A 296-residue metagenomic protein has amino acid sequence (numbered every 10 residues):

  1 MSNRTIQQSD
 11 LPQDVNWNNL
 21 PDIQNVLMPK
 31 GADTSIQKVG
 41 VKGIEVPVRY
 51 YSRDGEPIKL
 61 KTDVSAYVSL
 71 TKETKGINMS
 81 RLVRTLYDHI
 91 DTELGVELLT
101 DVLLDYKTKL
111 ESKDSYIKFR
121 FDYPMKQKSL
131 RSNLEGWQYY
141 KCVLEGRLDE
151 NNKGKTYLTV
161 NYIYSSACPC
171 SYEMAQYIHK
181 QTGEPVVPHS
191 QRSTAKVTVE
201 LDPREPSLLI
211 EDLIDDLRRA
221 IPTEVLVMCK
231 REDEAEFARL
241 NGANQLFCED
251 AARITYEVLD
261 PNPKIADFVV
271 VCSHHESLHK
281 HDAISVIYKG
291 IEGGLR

Functional and structural regions predicted by a protein language model:
S2-R296: N-terminal intrinsically disordered, cationic/polar leader segments that include organellar targeting peptides
